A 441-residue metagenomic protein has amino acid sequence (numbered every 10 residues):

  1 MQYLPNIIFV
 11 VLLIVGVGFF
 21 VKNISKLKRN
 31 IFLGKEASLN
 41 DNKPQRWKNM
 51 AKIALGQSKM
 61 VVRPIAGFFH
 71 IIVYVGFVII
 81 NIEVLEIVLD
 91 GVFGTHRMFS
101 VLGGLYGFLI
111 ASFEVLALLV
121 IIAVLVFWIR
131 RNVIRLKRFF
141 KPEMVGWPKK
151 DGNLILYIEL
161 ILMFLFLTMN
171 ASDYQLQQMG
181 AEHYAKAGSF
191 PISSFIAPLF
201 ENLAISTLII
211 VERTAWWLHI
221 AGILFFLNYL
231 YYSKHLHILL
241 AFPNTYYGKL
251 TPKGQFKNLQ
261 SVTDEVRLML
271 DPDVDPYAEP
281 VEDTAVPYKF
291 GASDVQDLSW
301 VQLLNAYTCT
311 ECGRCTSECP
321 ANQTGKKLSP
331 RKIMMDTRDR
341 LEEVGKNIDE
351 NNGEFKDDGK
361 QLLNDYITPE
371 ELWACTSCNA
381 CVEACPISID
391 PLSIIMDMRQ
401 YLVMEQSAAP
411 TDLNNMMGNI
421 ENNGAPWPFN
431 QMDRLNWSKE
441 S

Functional and structural regions predicted by a protein language model:
M1-Y277: Membrane-embedded alpha-helical bundles of multi-pass integral membrane proteins
I8, F20-I24, P64-Y74, V78 (+10 more regions): Peripheral terminal and linker regions in Fe-S/redox and tRNA-modifying enzymes
K26-N30, I220-G222, C312-S317, C375-N379 (+1 more regions): Short acidic (Asp/Glu) and glycine-rich catalytic loops that position anionic groups and cofactors
M50-G67, L259-T310, R314-E318, Q323: Acidic, Ser/Thr-rich low-complexity segments on the non-lumenal side of membrane proteins
I196, F200, Y307-C309, P369: Active-site-adjacent bridging/hinge elements
A278-A306, T316, N322-F429: Ferredoxin-type iron-sulfur electron-transfer modules in oxidoreductases and energy-metabolism complexes
